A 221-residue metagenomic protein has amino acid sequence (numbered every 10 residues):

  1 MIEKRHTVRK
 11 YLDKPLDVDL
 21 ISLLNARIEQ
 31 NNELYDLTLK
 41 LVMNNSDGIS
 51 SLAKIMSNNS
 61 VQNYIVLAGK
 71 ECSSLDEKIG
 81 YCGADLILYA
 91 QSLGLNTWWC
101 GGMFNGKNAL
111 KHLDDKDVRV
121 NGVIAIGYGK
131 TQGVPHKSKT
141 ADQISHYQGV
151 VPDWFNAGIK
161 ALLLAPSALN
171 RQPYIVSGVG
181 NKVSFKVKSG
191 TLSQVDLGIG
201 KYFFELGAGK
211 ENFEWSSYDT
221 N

Functional and structural regions predicted by a protein language model:
M1-N221: Acidic, surface-exposed loops and disordered segments
